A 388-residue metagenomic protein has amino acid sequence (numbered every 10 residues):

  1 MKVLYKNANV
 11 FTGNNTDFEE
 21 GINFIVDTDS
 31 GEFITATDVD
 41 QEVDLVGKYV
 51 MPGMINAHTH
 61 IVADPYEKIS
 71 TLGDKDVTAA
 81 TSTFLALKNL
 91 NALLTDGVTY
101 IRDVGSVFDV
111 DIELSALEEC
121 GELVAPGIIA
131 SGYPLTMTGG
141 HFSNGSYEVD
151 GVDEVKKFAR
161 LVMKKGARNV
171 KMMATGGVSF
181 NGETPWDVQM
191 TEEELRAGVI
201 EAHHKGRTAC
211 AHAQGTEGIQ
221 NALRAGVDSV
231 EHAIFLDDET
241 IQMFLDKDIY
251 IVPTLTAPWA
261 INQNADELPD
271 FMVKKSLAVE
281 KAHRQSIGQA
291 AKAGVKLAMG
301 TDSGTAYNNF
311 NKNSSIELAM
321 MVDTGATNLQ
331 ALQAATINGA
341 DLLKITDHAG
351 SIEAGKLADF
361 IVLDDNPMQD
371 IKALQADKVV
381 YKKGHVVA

Functional and structural regions predicted by a protein language model:
M1-L4, N9-M51, L72: Histidine-rich, glycine-flanked metal-binding segment
K48-C120, E193: Metal-associated gating/positioning segment near the N- to mid-region
P65-K68, D111, I219-A225, A257-P269 (+3 more regions): Histidine/acidic-residue-rich catalytic or RNA/ligand-binding cores of hydrolases and nuclease-related proteins
T71-F84, G140-K157, T208: Active-site mouth loops of central-metabolism enzymes
S82-L90, D150-V162, Q214-G218: Short, acidic/polar
L85-D111, A125-T136, A167-F180, T208 (+2 more regions): Divalent metal-dependent hydrolysis catalytic cores, especially in the metallo-beta-lactamase
S179-Q285, A298, S303-T305, G325-T327 (+2 more regions): Active-site core of metal-dependent hydrolases
H204, T208, F271, E280-N366: His/Asp/Glu-enriched, well-ordered alpha-helical/loop segment that forms or immediately abuts the divalent-metal
